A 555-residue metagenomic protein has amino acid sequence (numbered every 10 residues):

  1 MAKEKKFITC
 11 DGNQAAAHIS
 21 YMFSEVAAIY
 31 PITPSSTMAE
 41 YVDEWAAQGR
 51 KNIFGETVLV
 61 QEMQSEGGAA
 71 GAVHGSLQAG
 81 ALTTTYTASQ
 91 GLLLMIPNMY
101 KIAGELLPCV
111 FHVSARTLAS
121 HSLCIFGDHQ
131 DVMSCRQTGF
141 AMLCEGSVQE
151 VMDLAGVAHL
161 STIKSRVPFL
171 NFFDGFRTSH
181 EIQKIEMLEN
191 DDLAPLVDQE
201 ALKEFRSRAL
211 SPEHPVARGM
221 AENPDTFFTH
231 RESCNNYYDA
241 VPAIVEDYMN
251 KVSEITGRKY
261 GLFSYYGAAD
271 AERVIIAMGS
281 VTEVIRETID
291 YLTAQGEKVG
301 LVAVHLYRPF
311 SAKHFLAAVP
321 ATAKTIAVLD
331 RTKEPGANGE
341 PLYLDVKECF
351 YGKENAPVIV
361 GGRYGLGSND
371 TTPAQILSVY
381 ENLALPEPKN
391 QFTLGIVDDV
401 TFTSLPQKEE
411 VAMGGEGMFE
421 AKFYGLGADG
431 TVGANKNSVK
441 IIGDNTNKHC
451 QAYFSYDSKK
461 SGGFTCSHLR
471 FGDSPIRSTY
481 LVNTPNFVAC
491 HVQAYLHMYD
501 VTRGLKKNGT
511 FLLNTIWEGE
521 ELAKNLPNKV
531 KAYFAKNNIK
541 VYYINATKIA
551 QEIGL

Functional and structural regions predicted by a protein language model:
M1-S134, G139, G156, G175 (+4 more regions): Thiamine diphosphate
K6-T9, P309-F310, T322-T325, L329-E340 (+2 more regions): Active-site cofactor/cluster-binding pocket
V26-E62, I255, A269-D270, V274-H305 (+1 more regions): Anionic-ligand anchoring segments at beta-strand to alpha-helix junctions in alpha/beta enzyme folds, i.e., glycine
F54-V58, F169-S264: Conformationally flexible catalytic loops at phosphate/diphosphate-handling active centers
I125-G175, Q199, E348, G352-G365 (+1 more regions): Conserved thiamine diphosphate
M142-E204, S368-K408: Structural signature of the thiamine diphosphate
D174-P215, A317-N355, V360: Terminal amphipathic helices with adjacent charged low-complexity linkers/tails
T325-G414, Y543-L555: Peripheral docking tails and interdomain loops at the edges of cofactor- or intermediate-handling domains
